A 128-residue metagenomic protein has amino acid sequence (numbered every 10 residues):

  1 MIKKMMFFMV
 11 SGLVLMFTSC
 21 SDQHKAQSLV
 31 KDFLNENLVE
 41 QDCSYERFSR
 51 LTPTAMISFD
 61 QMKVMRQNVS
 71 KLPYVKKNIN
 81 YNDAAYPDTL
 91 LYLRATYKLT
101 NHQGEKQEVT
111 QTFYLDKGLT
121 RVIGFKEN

Functional and structural regions predicted by a protein language model:
M1-C20: Sec-dependent bacterial lipoprotein signal peptides
C20-N128: Cystatin/cathelin-like cysteine-protease inhibitor module
